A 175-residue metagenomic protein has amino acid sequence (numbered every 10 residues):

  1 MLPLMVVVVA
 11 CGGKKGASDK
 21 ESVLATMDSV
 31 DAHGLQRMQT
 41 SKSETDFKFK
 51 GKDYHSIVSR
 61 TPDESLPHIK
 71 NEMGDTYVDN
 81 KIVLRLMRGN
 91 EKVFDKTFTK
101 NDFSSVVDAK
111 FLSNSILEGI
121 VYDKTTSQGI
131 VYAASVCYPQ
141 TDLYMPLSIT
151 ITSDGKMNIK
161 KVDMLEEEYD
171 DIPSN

Functional and structural regions predicted by a protein language model:
M1-P3: Sec-dependent signal peptide recognition, specifically the positively charged N-region followed immediately by
V7-A10: C-terminal motif of bacterial Sec signal peptides marking the signal peptidase cleavage site
G12-K15: Bacterial signal peptide processing site
K20-T26: Activation corresponds to long, low-complexity, non-globular regions
V30-Y122: Surface-exposed acidic loop/strand-edge motifs in secreted or periplasmic proteins that form small linear binding
D102, V106-N175: Extracytoplasmic electrostatic interaction patches
